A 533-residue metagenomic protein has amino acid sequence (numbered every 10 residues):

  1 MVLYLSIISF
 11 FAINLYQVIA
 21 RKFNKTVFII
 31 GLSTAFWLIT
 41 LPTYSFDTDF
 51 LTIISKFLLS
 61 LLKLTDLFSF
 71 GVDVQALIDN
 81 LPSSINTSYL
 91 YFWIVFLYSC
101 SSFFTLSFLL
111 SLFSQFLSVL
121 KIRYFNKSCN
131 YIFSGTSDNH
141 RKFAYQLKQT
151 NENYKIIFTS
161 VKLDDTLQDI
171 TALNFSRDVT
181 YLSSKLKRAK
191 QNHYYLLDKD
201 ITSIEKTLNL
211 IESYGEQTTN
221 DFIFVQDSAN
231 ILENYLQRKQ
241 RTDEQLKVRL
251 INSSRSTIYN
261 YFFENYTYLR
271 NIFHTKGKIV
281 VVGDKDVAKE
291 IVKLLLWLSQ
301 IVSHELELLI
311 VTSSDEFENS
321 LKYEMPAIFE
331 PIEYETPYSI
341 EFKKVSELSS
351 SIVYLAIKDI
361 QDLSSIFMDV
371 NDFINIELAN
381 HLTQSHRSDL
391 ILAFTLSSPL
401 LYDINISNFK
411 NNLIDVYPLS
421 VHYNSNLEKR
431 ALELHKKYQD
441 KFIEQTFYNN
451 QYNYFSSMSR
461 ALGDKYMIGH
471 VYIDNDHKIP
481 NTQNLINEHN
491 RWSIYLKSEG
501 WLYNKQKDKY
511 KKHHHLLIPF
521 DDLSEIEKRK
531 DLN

Functional and structural regions predicted by a protein language model:
Y4-A35, S45-L58, D66, Q75-S102 (+2 more regions): Cytosolic regulatory regions of ion transport systems
T40-Y44: Alpha-helical transmembrane segments of multi-pass membrane proteins
F70: Glycine-rich active-site loop/strand segments that organize a redox cofactor
Q451-F455, L462-K465, P519-L532: Surface-exposed receptor/substrate recognition regions of extracellular proteins
H477-E525: Amphipathic protein-protein interaction modules
